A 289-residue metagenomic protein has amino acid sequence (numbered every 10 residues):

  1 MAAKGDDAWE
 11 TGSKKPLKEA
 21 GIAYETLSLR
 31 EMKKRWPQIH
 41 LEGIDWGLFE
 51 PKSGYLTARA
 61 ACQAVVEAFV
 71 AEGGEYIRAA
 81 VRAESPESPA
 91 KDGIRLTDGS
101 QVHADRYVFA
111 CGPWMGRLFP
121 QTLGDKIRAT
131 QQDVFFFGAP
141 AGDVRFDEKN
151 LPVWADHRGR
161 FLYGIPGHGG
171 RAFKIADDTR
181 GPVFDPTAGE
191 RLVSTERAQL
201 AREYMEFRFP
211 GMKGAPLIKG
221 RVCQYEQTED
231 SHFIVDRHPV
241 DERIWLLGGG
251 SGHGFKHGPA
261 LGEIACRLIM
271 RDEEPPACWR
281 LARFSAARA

Functional and structural regions predicted by a protein language model:
M1-R35: Dinucleotide-binding Rossmann-like beta1-alpha1 core, especially the glycine-rich loop that anchors the ADP
A2-W9, L48-A68, E190-R197, K256: Short beta-strand to alpha-helix junction loop
W9, W36-I44, S85-G93, Q227-S231 (+1 more regions): A short, glycine/Asx- and small/polar-enriched loop/turn that sits immediately N-terminal to a beta-strand
S28-L29, I77-A80, K219: Short loop/edge segments at beta-strand edges and connector loops that shape dinucleotide/nucleotide cofactor-binding
M32, I175, L261-G262: Non-catalytic, hydrophobic alpha-helical segments
F49-D98, V102-R106, A110: Helical element adjacent to the flavin cofactor pocket in flavoenzyme catalytic cores
R106-F109, P113-R243: Active-site substrate-recognition segment that forms the wall of the catalytic cavity or substrate channel
E203-A289: C-terminal catalytic lobe of FAD-dependent flavoproteins
